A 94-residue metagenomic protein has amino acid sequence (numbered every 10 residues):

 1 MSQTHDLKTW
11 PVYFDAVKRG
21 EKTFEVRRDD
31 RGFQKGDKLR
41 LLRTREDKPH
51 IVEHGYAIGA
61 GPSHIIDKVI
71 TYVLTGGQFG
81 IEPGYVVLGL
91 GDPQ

Functional and structural regions predicted by a protein language model:
S2-Q94: Catalytic phosphate/metal-binding cores of nucleic-acid and nucleotide-processing enzymes, i.e., regions that mediate
